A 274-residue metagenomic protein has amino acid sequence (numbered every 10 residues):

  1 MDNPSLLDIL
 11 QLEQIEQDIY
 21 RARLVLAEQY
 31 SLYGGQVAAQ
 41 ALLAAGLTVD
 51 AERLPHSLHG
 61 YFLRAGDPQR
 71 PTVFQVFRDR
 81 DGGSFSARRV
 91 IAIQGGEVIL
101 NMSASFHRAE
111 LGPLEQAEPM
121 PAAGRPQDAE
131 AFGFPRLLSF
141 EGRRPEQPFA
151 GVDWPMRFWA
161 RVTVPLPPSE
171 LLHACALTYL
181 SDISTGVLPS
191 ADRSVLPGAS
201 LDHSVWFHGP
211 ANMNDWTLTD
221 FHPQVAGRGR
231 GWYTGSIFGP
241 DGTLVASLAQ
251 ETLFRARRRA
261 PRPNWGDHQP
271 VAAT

Functional and structural regions predicted by a protein language model:
M1-T274: Terminal targeting signals and extreme-terminal segments of soluble enzymes
